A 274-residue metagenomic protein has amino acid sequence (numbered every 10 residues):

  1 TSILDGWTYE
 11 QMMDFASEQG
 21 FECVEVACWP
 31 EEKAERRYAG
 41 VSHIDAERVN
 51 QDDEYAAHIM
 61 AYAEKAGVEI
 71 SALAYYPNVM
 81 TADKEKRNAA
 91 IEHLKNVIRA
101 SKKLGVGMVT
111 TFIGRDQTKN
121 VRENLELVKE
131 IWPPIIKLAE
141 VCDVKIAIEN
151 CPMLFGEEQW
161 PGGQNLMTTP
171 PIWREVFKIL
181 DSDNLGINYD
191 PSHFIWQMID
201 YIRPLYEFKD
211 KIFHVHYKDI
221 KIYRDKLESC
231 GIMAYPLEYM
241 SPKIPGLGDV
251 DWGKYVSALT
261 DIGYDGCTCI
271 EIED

Functional and structural regions predicted by a protein language model:
T1-C23, C28-E32, A57-H58, E64 (+3 more regions): Histidine-acidic metal/acid-base catalytic patches
S2, R48-V49, R87, L125 (+2 more regions): A generic secondary-structure micro-motif detector that highlights 1-2 residue hydrophobic/ambivalent hotspots embedded
S17, A56-E69, N78-G186, W196 (+1 more regions): Active-site acidic/histidine proton-transfer and metal-coordination neighborhood in alpha/beta enzyme cores
E25-I59, K119: Glycine-rich, proline-tolerant flexible connector loops at the mouths of alpha/beta enzymes
A27-C28, A74, N150: Residue-level recognition of beta-strand->loop/alpha-helix junctions
E35, I70-T81, R115, G231-E238: N-terminal small/glycine-rich loop or linker at the start of catalytic domains across soluble metabolic enzymes
H43-D45, T81-D83, K119-V121, Y239-P242: A short, structure-level motif marking secondary-structure boundaries and short turns
